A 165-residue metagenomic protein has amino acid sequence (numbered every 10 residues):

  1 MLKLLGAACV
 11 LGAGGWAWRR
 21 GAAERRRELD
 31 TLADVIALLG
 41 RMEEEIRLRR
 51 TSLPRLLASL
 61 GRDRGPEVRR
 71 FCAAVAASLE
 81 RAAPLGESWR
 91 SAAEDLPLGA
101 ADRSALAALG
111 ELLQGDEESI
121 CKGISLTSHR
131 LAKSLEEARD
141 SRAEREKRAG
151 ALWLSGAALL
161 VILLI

Functional and structural regions predicted by a protein language model:
K3-S78: Juxtamembrane/interface alpha-helical elements of multi-pass membrane proteins
L5-G14, E137-I165: Bilayer-spanning, highly hydrophobic alpha-helical transmembrane segments
E28-T31, L53, V68, L85 (+3 more regions): Residue-level recognition of alpha-helical structural elements
E43, V68, A76-L79, G110 (+1 more regions): A structural signal for well-ordered alpha-helices, especially hydrophobic packing surfaces of coiled-coils
A74-L98, V161-L164: Membrane-anchoring/interfacial helices and their immediately flanking loops in integral membrane proteins
W89-E118: Short, non-transmembrane cytosolic segments of multipass membrane proteins
E111-L154: Membrane-interface, cytosolic juxtamembrane amphipathic helix immediately N-terminal to a transmembrane helix, enriched
